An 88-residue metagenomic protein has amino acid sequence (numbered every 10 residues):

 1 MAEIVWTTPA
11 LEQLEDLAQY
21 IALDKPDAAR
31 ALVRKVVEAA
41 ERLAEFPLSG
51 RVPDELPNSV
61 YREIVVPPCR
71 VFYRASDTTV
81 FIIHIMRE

Functional and structural regions predicted by a protein language model:
M1-Y61, T79: Basic, Lys/Arg-enriched alpha-helical interface segments
R30, V66-E88: Enriched for short, Lys/Arg-rich terminal
